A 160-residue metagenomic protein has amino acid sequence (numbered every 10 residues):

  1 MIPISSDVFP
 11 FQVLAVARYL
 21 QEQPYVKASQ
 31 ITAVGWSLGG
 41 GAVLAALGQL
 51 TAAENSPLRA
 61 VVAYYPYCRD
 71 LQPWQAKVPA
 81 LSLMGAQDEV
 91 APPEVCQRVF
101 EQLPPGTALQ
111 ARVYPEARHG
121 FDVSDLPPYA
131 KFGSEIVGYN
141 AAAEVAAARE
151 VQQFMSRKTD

Functional and structural regions predicted by a protein language model:
I2-P24: Alpha/beta-hydrolase active-site loop
Y25-S37: Alpha/beta-hydrolase fold nucleophile elbow
G40-A53: Short glycine-enriched nucleophile-adjacent loop and the immediately C-terminal alpha-helix near the catalytic center
A53-Y67: A conserved short beta-strand
S82-M84: Short beta-strand/loop motif that positions the catalytic acidic residue of the alpha/beta-hydrolase fold
Q87-A91, H119-G120: Acidic catalytic loop of the alpha/beta-hydrolase fold
P92-Q102: Short alpha-helix in the alpha/beta-hydrolase fold that links the catalytic acid
A108-D160: C-terminal catalytic histidine-bearing segment of alpha/beta-hydrolase fold enzymes
